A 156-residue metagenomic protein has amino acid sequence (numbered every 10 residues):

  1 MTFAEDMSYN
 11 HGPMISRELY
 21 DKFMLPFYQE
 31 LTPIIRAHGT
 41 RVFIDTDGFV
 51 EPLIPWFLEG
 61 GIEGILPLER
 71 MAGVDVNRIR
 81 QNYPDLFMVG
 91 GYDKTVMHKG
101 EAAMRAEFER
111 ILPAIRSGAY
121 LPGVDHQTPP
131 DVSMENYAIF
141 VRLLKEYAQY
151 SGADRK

Functional and structural regions predicted by a protein language model:
M1-K156: Active-site loop segments of alpha/beta catalytic cores
